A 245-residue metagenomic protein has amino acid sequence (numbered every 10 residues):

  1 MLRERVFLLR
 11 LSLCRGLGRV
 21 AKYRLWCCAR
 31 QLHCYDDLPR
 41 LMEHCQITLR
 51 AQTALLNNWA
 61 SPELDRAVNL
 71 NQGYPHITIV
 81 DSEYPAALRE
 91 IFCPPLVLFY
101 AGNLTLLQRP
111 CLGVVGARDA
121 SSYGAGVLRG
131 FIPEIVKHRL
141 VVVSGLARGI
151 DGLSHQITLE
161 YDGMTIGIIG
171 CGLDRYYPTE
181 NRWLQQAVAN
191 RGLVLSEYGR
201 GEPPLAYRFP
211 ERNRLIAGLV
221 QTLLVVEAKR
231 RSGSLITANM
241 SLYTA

Functional and structural regions predicted by a protein language model:
M1-G126: Short, positively charged patches
M1-L2, I79-A245: Glycine-biased, small-residue-rich flexible motifs in mid-sequence functional cores and linkers
